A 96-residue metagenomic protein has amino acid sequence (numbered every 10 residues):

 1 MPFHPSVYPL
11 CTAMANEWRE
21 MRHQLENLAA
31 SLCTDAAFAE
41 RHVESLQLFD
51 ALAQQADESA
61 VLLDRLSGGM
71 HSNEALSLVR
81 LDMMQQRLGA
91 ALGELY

Functional and structural regions predicted by a protein language model:
M1-Y96: Sequence/structural signature of long amphipathic alpha-helices that form protein-protein interaction faces
